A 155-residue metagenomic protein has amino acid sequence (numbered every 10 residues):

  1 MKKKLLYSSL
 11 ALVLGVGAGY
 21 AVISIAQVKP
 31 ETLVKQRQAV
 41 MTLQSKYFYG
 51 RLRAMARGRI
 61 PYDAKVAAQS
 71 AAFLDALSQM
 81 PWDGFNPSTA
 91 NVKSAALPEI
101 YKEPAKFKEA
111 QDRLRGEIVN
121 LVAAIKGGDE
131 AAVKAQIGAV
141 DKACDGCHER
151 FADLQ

Functional and structural regions predicted by a protein language model:
M1-L12: Bacterial N-terminal signal peptides that target proteins for export
A18-I23: N-terminal signal peptide c-region/cleavage motif recognized by signal peptidases
I25-Q27: Transmembrane signal-anchor/signal-peptide helices with a preference for the extracytoplasmic
E31-Q155: Sequence context surrounding c-type heme c attachment/ligation sites in exported
